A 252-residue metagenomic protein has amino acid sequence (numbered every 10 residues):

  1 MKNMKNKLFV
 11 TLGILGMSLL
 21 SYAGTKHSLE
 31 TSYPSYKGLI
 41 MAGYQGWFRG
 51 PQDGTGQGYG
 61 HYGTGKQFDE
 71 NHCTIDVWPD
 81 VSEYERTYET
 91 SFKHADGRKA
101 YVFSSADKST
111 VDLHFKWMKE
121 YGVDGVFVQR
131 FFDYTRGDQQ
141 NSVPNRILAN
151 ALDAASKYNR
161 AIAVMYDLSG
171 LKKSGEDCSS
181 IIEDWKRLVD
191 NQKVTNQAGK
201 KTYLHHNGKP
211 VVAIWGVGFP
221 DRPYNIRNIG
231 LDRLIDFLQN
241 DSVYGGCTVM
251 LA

Functional and structural regions predicted by a protein language model:
M1-T25: Bacterial Sec-dependent N-terminal signal peptides
K26-A252: Glycan-processing catalytic domains of CAZymes
